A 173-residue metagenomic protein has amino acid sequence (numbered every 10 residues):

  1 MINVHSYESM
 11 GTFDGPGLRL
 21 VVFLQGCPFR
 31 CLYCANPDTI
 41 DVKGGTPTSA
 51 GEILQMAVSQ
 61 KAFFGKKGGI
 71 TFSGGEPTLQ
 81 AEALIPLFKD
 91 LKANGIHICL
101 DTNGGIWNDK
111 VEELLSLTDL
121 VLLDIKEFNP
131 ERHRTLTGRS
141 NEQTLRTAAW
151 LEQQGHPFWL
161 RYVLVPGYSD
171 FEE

Functional and structural regions predicted by a protein language model:
M1-N3, S49-G51, C99-T102: A short linear-motif detector with a strong N-terminal bias
M1-P16, Q55, P166-E173: Auxiliary Fe-S-binding modules of radical SAM enzymes
N3, S9, G44, Q60 (+1 more regions): Glycine-rich, flexible loop/turn motifs
S6-E8, T12-T48: Canonical Radical SAM [4Fe-4S] cluster-binding loop centered on the CxxxCxxC motif and its immediate flanking residues
R19, G45, S49, E76-L79 (+1 more regions): Generic, well-ordered alpha-helical segments
P37-G69: Conserved alpha-helical substructure of the radical SAM core
V58-A62, K66-G69, G74, T78-E173: Conserved AdoMet/S-adenosylmethionine-binding subsite of the radical SAM
